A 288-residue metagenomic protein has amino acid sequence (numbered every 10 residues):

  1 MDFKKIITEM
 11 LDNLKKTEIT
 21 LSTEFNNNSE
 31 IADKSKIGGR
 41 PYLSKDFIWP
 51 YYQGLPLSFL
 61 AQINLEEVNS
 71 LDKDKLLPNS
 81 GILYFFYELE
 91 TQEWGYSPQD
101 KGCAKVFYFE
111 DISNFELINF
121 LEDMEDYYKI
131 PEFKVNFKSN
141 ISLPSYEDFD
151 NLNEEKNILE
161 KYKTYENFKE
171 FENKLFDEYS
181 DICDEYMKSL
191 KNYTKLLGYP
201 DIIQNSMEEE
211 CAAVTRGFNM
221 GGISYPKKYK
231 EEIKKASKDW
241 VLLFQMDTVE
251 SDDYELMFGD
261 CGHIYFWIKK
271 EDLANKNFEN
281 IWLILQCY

Functional and structural regions predicted by a protein language model:
M1-L83, E90-T91, D184-L256, D272 (+1 more regions): An N-terminus-focused feature that recognizes amino-terminal "leader" regions
L57-I118, G262-W267: Aromatic- and glycine-enriched beta-alpha-beta binding-site module
N64, S142-P144, K269: Alpha-helix initiation/capping motif
Y87, Q92-F171: Compact, glycine/acidic-enriched structural inserts
V106, E110-D123, K270-Y288: A short, surface-exposed interaction/processing loop segment used at functional sites
F149-I202: Short helix-loop boundary/capping segments
S251-W267: C-terminal structured domain segments
